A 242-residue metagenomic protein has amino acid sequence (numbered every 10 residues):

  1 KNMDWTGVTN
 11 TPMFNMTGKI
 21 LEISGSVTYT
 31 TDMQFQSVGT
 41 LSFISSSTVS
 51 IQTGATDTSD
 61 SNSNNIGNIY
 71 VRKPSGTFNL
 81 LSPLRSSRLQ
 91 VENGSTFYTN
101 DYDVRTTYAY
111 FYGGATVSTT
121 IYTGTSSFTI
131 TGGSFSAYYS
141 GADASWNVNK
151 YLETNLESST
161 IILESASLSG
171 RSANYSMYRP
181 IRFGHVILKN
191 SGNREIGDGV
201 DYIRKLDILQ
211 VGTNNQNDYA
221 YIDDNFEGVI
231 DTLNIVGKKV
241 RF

Functional and structural regions predicted by a protein language model:
K1-F242: Extracellular beta-sheet-rich ligand-binding/adhesion modules
